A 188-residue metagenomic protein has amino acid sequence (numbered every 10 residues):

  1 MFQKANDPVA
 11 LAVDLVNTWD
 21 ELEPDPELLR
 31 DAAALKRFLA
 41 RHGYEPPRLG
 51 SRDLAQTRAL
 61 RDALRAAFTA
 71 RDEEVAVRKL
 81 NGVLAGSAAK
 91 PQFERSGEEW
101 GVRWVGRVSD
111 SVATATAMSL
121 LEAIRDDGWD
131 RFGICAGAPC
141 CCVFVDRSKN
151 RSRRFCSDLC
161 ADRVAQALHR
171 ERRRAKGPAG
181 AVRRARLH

Functional and structural regions predicted by a protein language model:
M1-I134, A138-D146, A175-H188: Short helix-coil boundary/hinge micro-motifs
N150-R151, E171: Short, glycine/charged-enriched secondary-structure capping and boundary segments
R151-A161: Cysteine-rich micro-motifs
R163-R174: Short metal-binding segments enriched for Cys and/or His
